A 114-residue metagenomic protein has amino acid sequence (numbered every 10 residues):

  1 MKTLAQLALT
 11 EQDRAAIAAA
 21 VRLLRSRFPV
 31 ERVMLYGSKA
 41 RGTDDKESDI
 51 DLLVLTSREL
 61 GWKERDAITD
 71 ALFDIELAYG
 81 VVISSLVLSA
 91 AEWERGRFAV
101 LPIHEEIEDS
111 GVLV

Functional and structural regions predicted by a protein language model:
M1-R32, R41-K46, T56-V114: Catalytic core of pol beta-like nucleotidyltransferases
Y36-S38: Glycine-rich beta-strand-to-loop/alpha-helix junction loops that act as flexible
